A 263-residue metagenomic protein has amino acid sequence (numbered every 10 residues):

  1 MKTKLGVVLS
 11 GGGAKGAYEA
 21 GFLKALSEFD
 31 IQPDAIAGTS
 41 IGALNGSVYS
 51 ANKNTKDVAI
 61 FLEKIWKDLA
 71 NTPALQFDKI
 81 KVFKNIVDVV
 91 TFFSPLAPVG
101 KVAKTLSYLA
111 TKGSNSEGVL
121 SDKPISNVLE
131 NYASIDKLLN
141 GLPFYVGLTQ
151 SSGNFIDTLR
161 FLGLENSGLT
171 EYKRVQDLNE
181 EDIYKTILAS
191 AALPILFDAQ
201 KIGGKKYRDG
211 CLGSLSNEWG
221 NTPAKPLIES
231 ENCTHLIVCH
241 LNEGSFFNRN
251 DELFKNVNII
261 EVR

Functional and structural regions predicted by a protein language model:
M1-T39, V48-R263: Patatin-like phospholipase
G42-A43: Catalytic nucleophile loop
